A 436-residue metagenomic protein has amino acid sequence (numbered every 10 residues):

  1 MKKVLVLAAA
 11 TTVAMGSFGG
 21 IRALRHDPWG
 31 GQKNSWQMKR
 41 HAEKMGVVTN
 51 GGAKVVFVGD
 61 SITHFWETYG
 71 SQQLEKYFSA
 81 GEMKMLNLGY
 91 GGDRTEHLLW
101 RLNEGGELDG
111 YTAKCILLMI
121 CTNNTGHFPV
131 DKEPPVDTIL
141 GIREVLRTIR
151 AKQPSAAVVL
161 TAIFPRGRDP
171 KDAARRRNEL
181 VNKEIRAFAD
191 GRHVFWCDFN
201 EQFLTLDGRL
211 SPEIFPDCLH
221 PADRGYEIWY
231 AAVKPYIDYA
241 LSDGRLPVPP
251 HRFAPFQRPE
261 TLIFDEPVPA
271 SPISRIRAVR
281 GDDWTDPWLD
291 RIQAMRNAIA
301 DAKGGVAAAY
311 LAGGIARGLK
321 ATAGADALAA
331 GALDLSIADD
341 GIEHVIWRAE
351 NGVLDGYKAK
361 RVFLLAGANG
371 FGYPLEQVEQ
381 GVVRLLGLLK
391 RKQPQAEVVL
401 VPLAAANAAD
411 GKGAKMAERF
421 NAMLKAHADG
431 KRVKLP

Functional and structural regions predicted by a protein language model:
M1-V58, I62-Q72, K76-S79, A151 (+3 more regions): N-terminal secretory targeting modules
R25-K33, E67, N87-R94, G126-P134 (+4 more regions): Acidic/histidine-rich helix-loop elements that form or flank divalent-metal/phosphate-binding sites at the catalytic
K54-G59, K84-G89, C115-I120, A157-A162 (+6 more regions): Structural recognition of the beta-strand scaffold that forms the well-ordered cores of secreted hydrolase catalytic
T63, G92, E201, I315-R317 (+1 more regions): Short, glycine/acidic-enriched loop or turn micro-motifs at the edges of active sites
H64-E75, S79, T95-L140, T148 (+7 more regions): Oxyanion-hole/transition-state-stabilizing segment in secreted/luminal serine hydrolases and related acyltransferases
P134-E144, R175-N182, V378-L385, M416-N421: Charged helix-capping and loop-helix junction motifs
Q153, A189-R192, K303, Q393 (+1 more regions): A structural signal for short coil/turn segments at secondary-structure junctions
P165-E260, N407-P436: Catalytic His-Asp segment of secreted/periplasmic serine-dependent ester chemistry enzymes
